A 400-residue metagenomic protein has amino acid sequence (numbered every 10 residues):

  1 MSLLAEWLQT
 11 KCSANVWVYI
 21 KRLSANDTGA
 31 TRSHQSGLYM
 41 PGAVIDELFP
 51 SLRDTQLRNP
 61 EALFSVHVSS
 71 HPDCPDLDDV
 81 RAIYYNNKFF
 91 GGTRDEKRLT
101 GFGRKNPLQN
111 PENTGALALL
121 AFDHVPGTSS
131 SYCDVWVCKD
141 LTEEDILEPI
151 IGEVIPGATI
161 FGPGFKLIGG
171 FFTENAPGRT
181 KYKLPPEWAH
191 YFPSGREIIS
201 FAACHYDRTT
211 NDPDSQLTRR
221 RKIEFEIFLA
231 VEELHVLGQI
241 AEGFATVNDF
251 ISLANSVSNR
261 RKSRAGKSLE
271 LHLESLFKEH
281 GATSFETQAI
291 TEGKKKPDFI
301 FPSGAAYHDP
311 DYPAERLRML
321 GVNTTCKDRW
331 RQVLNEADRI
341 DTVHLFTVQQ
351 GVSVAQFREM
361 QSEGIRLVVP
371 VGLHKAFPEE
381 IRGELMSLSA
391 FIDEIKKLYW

Functional and structural regions predicted by a protein language model:
M1-L117, F122-V125: Long, contiguous, compositionally biased segments that the model treats as domain-scale units
E6-T31, Y182-N211, F277, A282-T283: An N-terminal domain-start capping segment
S24-R32, S36, T246-K295: Acidic-basic catalytic patches of nuclease active cores, encompassing PD-(D/E)XK and other metal-cofactor nuclease
D78-R94, P111-S131, W136-F161, F357-W400: Charged, structured surface patches that assemble and position nucleic-acid processing machinery
K105-L108, N259-K267, M319-T324: Short, charged/polar micro-motifs that form catalytic or ligand-binding hotspots
S129-S131, I151-H190: Conserved phosphate-interacting/catalytic interface
K181-K267, L271-H272: Interdomain/boundary linker segments immediately adjacent to catalytic/signaling cores
L271-E274, K278, S284-W400: Catalytic core segments in nucleotide and nucleic-acid processing enzymes
